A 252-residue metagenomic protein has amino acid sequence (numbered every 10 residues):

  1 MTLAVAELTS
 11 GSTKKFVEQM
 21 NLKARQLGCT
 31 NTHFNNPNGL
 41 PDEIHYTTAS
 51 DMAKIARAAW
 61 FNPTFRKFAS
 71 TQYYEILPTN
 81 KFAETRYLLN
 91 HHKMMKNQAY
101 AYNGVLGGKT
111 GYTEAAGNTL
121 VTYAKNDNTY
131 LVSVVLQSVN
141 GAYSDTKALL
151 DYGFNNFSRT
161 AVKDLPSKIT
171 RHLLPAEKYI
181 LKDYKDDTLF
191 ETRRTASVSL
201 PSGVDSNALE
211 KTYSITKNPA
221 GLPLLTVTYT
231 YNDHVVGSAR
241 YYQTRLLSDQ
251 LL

Functional and structural regions predicted by a protein language model:
M1-L3: Acidic/histidine-rich, surface-exposed loop or edge segments in extracytoplasmic proteins
A6-T64: Mid-domain, small-residue-enriched loop/turn segments at the edges of structured enzyme/sensor domains
C29, I44-Y46, S50-D51, A56-L252: Domain-terminus/edge residues, biased toward the C-terminal soluble/receptor-binding domains of extracytoplasmic
